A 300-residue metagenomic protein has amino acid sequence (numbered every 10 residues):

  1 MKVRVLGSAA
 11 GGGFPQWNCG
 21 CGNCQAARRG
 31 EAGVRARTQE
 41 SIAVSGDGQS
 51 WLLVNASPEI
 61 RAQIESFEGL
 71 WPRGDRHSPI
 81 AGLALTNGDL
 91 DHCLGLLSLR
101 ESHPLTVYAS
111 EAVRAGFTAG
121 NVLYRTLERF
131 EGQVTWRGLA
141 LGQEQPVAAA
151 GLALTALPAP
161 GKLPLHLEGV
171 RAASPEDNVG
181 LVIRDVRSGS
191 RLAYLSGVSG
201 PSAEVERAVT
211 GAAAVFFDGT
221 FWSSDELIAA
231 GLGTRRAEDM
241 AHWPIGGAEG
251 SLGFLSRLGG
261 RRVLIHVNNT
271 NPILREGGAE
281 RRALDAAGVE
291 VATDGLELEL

Functional and structural regions predicted by a protein language model:
M1, L139-A148, G200-A213: Short amphipathic alpha-helices and their capping/turn segments at secondary-structure boundaries
M1-S57, A148, A153-P164, I183-Y194: Metallo-beta-lactamase
K2, P104-T106, T135, A153 (+4 more regions): Residues at the starts of beta-strands that form the adenosine-phosphate
V3, I64, N87, V107 (+6 more regions): Divalent metal-coordination and catalytic microenvironments
P15-G88, L94-S102, A173, P201-A208: Pre-active-site segment of Zn-dependent metallo-hydrolases
L53-S57, P79-D91, A109-S110, A193-V198 (+3 more regions): Active-site neighborhood of phospho(di)ester-bond hydrolases with catalytic His/Asp-centered motifs
E111-V179, G288-D294, L298: Metallo-beta-lactamase
E176-N178, R187-A193, S199-G295: Cap/insert and terminal regions of metallo-dependent hydrolase folds
